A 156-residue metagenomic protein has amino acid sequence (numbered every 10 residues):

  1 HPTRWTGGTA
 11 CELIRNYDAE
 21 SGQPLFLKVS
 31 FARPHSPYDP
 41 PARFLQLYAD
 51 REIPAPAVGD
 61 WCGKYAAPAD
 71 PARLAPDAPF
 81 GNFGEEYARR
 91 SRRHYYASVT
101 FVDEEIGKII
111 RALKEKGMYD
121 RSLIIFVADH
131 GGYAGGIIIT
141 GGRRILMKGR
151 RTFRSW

Functional and structural regions predicted by a protein language model:
H1-W5, E12-W156: Active-site-proximal cap/lid insertion segments
